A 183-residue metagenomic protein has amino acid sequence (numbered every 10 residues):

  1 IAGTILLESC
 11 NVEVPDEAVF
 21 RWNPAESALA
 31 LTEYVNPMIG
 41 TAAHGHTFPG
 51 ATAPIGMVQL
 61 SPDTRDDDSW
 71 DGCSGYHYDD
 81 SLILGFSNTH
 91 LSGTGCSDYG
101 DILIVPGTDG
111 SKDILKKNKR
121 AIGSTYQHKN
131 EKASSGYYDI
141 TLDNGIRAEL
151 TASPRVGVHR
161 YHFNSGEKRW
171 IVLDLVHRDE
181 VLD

Functional and structural regions predicted by a protein language model:
I1-G3: Sec-dependent N-terminal signal peptides
L7-S9: C-terminal motif of bacterial Sec signal peptides marking the signal peptidase cleavage site
N11-E13: Bacterial signal peptide processing site
P15-D183: Accessory carbohydrate-recognition regions in carbohydrate-active enzymes
